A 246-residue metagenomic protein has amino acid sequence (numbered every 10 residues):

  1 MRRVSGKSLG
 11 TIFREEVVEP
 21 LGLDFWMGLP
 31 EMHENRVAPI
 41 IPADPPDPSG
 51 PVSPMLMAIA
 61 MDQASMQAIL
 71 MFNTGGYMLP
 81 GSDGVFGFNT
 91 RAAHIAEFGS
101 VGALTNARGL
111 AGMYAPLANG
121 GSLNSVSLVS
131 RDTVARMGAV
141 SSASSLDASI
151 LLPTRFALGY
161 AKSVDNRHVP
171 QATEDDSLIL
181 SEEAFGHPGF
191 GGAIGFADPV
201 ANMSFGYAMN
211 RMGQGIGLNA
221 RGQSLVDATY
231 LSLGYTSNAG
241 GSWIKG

Functional and structural regions predicted by a protein language model:
M1-I179: Short, surface-exposed loop or secondary-structure junction motifs that flank catalytic or metal-binding residues
N35, G213-I216: A short local loop/turn or secondary-structure capping micro-motif enriched for an aromatic residue
I95-F98, N119-S122, T133, G138-L146 (+1 more regions): Short, gly/Ser/Thr-rich active-site loops of penicillin-recognizing serine hydrolases
P170, L178-S181, D198, M209: Mature hydrolase/peptidase catalytic cores and their serpin-fold inhibitory cores, especially in secreted
T173-L180, Q223-S224, I244: Short intrinsically disordered coil segments
F185: Two-metal-ion RNase H-like nuclease active-site motif
G189-G191: Short, small/polar residue-rich loop motifs at catalytic or cofactor-binding pockets
G195-F196, N202-R211: Short, well-ordered beta-strand elements
